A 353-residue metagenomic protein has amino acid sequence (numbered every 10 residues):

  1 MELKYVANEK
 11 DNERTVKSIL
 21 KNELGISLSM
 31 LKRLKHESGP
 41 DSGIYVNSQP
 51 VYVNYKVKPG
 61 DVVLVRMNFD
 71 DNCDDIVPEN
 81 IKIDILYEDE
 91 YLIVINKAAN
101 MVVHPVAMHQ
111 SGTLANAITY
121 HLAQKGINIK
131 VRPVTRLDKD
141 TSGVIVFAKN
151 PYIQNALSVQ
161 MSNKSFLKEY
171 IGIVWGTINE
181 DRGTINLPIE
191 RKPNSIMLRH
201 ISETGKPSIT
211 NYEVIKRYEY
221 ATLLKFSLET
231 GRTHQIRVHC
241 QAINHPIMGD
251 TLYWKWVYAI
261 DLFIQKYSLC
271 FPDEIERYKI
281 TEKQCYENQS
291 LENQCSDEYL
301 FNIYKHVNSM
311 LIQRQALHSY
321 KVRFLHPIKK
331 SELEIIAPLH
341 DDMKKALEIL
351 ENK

Functional and structural regions predicted by a protein language model:
M1-M30, I83, K216, E229 (+1 more regions): Pseudouridine synthases involved in rRNA/tRNA modification
M1-S195, I209, P338-E351: RNA pseudouridine synthases
P50, E213, E219-S227: Short histidine-centered loop motifs in beta-beta connectors
I76-N80, I201-T210, A316-L317: Short coil-to-beta-strand transition motifs
T135-R136, I201-T204, M310-R314: Short Gly/Pro-enriched turn/cap motifs at secondary-structure boundaries
L157, R232-C240: Short beta-strand segments enriched for Tyr within beta-sheet-rich domains, predominantly fibronectin type III
I209, A221-L223, T233-Q235, L317-S319: Active-site lining segments that contact anionic ligands and/or coordinate catalytic metals
